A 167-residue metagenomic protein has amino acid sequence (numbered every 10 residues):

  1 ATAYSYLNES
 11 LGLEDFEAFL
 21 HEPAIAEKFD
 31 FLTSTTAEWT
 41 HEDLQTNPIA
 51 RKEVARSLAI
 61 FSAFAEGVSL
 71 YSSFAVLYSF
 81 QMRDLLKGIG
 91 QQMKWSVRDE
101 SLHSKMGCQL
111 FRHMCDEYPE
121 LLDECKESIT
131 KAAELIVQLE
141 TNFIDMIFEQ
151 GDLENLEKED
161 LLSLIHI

Functional and structural regions predicted by a protein language model:
A1-T2, A55-F80, L102-M106: Alpha-helical bundle segments that constitute or directly flank the non-heme di-iron/ferroxidase center
A1-T46: Long, hydrophobic, well-ordered secondary-structure blocks that form the structural core and pocket-lining surfaces
Y6-F16, Q45-S57, A75-W95, Q109-E127 (+1 more regions): Inter-helical turn/loop segments and adjacent helix faces that build the functional surface of alpha-helical bundle
I89, H103-M106, E140: Alpha-helical interaction elements in eukaryotic regulators
W95-E100, K131-A132: Transmembrane helix-bundle signature of multi-pass membrane transporters/permeases
S128-D160: Primarily interfacial, aromatic-capped hydrophobic alpha-helices that serve as membrane anchors
I165-I167: Conserved small/polar residues in nucleotide/adenosyl-binding loops
